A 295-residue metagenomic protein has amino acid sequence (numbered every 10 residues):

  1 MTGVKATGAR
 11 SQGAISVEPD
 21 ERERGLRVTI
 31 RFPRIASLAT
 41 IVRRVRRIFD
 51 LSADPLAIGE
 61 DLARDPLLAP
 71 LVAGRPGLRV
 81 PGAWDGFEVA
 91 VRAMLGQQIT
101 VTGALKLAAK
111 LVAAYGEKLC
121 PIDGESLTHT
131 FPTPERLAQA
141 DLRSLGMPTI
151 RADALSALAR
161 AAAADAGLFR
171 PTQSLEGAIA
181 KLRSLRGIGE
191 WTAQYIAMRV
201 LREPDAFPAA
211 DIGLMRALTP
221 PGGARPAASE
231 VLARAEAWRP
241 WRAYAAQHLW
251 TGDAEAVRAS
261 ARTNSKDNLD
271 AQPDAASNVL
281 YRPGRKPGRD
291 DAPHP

Functional and structural regions predicted by a protein language model:
M1-P295: HhH-family (HhH-GPD) DNA N-glycosylase catalytic core used in base-excision repair
